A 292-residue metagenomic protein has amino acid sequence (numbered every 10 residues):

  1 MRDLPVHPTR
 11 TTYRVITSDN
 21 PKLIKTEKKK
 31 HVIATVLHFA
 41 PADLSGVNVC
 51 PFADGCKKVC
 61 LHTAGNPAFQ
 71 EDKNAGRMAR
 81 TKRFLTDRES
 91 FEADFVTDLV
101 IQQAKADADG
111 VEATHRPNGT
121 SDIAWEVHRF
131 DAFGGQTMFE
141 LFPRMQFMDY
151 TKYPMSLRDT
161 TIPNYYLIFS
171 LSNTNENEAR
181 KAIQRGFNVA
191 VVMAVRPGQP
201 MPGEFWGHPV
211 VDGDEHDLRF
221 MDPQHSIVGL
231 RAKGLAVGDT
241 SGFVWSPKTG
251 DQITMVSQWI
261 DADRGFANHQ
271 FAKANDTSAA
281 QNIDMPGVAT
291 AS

Functional and structural regions predicted by a protein language model:
M1-S292: Class I S-adenosyl-L-methionine
